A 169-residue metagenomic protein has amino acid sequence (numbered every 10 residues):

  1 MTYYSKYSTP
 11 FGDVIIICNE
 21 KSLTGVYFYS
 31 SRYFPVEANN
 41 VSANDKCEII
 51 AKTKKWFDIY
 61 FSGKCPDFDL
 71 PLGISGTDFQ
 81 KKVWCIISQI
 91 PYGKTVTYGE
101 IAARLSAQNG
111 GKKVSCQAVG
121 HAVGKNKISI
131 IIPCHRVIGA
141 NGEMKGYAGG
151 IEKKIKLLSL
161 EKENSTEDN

Functional and structural regions predicted by a protein language model:
M1-V114, L160-N169: Basic nucleic-acid-binding alpha-helical/helix-turn surface characteristic of O6-alkylguanine DNA
V14, T95, A122, N126 (+2 more regions): Gly/Ser/Thr-rich beta-alpha loop segments that engage phosphate groups in nucleotides
L23, I128-I130: Mobile beta-alpha loop/short-helix "lid" or hinge segments that flank ligand
G110-I128: Regulatory, non-catalytic segments
I130-V137: Short Lys/Arg-enriched helix C-cap and helix-to-coil transition segments that create basic nucleic-acid-contact patches
A140-N169: …primarily DNA-binding HTH/wHTH and HhH modules…
